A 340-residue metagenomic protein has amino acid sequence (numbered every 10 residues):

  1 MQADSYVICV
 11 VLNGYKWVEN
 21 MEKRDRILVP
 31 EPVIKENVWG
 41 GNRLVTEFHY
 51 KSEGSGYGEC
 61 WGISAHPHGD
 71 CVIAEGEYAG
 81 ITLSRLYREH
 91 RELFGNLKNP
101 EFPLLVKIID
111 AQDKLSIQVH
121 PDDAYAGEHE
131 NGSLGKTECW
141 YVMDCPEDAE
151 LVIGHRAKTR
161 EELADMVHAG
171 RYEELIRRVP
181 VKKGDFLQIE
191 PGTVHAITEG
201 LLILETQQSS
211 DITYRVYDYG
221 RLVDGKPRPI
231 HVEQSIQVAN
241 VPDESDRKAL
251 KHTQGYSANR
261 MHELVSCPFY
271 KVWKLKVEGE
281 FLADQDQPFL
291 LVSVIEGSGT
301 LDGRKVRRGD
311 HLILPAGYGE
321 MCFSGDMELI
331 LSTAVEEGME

Functional and structural regions predicted by a protein language model:
Q2-K158, D218-R247, V272, E337: Transition-metal
E101, I109-K114, C145-D148, T193-T213 (+2 more regions): Ligand-binding loop in jelly-roll beta-barrel domains
A111-K114, T137-T159, L163, V277-D302: Glycine- and acidic-residue-biased ligand/ion/polar-headgroup-sensing regions
H168-L175, F186-Q188, V194-S245: An exposed, glycine/acidic-rich loop-and-rim segment of catalytic or binding clefts
I176-L187, G303-Y318: Short acidic-glycine-tyrosine-enriched beta hairpin
K182-K183, E190, T198, I295 (+2 more regions): Residue-level recognition of short, solvent-exposed, well-ordered loop/turn junctions that link secondary-structure
V232-D284: Functionally critical, mid-to-C-terminal surface segments that flank or help form catalytic/ligand
